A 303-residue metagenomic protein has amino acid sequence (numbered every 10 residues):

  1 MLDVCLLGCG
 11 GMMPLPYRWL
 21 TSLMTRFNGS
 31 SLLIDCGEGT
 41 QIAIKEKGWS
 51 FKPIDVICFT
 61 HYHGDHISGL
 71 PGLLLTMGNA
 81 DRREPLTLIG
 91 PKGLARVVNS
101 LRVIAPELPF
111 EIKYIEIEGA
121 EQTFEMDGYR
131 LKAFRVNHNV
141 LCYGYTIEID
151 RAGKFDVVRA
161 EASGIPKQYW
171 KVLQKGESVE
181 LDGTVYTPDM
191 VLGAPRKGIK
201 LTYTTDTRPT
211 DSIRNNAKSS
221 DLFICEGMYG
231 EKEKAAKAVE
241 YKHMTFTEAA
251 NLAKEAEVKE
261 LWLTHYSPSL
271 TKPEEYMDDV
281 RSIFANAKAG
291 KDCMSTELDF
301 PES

Functional and structural regions predicted by a protein language model:
M1-K47, R83-P85, Y145-I147, G193-T204 (+1 more regions): Conserved beta-strand hairpin/beta-sheet module of binuclear metal-dependent hydrolase folds, prominently
C5, I89, K113-E118, K132-F134 (+1 more regions): General small-molecule cofactor/ligand-binding pocket signal
N28, I54, A80-P85, E255-W262: Short, surface-exposed connector motifs at secondary-structure boundaries
I34-G37, I54-Y62, G90-P91, L201-T207 (+3 more regions): Active-site neighborhood of phospho(di)ester-bond hydrolases with catalytic His/Asp-centered motifs
G39-I89, K113-E118: Active-site metal-binding motif and surrounding structural segment of the metallo-beta-lactamase
G69-M77, V98-L101, T271-D279: Metal-dependent catalytic neighborhoods of phosphoester/phosphodiester hydrolases
R96-V103, Y114-G119: A gly/proline- and charged-residue-enriched helix-loop-helix capping module
E118-L263, K272-I283, D299-S303: Metal-dependent phosphodiesterase/nuclease catalytic metal-binding core
